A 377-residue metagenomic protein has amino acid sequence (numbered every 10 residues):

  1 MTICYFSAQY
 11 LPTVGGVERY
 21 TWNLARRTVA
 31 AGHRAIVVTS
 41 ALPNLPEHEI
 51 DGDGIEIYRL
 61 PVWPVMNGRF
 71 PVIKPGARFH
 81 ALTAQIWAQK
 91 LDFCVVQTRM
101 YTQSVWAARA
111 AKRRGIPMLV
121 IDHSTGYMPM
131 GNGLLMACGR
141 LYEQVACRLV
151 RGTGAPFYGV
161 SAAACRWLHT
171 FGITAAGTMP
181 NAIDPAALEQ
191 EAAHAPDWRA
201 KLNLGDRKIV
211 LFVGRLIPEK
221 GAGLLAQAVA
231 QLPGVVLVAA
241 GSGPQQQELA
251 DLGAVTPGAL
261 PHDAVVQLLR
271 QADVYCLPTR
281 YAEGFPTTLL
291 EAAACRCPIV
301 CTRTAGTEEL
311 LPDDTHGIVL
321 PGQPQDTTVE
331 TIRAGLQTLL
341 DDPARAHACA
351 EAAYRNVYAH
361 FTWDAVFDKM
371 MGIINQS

Functional and structural regions predicted by a protein language model:
R19, K208-Q231, P244-Q247: A conserved mid-protein helix/loop that constitutes part of the nucleotide-sugar donor-binding site
A41, A163, A182: Carbohydrate-associated surface elements
P117, G126-V150: Nucleotide-sugar donor phosphate/pyrophosphate-binding loop at the beta->alpha transition of glycosyltransferases
E189-L204: A short helix/loop element that forms part of the nucleotide-sugar donor recognition site in Leloir-type
Q247, D263, E308-Q337: Change "using UDP/GDP/dTDP sugars" to "using nucleotide sugars
Q247-A264: Nucleotide-activated donor-binding/catalytic signature segment of Leloir-type glycosyltransferases, i.e., the conserved
R270-G284, C297: Acidic donor-binding loop of glycosyltransferase active sites
L289, P298-C301: Short hydrophobic beta-strand element within catalytic cores of glycosyltransferases and related nucleotide-activated
